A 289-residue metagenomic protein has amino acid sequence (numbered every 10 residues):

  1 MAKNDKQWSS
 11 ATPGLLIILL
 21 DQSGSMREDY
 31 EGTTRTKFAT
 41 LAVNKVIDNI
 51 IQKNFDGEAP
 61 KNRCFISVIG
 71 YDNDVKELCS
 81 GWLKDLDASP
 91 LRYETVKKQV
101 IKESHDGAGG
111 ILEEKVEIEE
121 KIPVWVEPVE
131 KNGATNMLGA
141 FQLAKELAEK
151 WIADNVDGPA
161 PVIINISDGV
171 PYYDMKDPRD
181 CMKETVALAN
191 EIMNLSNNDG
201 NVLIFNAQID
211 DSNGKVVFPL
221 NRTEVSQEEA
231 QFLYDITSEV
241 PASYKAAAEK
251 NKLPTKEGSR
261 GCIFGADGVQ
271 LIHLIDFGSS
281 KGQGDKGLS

Functional and structural regions predicted by a protein language model:
M1-S289: Acidic, low-complexity intrinsically disordered regions
